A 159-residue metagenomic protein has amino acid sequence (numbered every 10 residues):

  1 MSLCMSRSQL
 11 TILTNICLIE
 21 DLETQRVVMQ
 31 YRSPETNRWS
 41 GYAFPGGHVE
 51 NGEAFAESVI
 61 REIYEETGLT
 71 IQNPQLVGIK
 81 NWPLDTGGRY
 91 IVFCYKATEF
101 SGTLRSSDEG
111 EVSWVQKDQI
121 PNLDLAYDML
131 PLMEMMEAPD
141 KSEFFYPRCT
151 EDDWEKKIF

Functional and structural regions predicted by a protein language model:
S2-V27, P45-H48: Conserved N-terminal beta-strand and adjoining loop/helix that marks the start of the Nudix/MutT-like hydrolase domain
C4, V77-L84: Short, solvent-exposed loop/turn elements at beta->coil junctions and helix N-caps that rim active or binding pockets
L18, M29, C94-K96, W114: Conserved hydrophobic/aromatic beta-strand scaffold that supports enzyme active sites
R26-Y64, D152-F159: Conserved Nudix-box catalytic region and its N-terminal flanking loop in Nudix hydrolases and closely related
L69-G78: A short coil-to-beta-strand element that immediately follows conserved catalytic motifs
W82-T103, P131-M136, D140: Active-site-adjacent beta-strand/loop module that shapes the phosphate/pyrophosphate-binding cleft
K96, R105-M136, E155-I158: NUDIX/MutT-family hydrolases
M136-F159: Charged phosphate-binding loop/patch that engages nucleotide di/tri-phosphates or the phosphate backbone of nucleic
